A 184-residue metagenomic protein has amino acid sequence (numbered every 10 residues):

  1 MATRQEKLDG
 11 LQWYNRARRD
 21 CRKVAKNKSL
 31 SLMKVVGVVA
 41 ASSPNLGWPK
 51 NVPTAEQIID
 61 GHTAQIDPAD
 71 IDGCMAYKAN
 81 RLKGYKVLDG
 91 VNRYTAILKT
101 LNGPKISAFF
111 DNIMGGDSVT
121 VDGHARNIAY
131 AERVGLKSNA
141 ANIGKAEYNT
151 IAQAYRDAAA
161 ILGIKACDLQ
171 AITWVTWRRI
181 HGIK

Functional and structural regions predicted by a protein language model:
M1-K184: HhH-family (HhH-GPD) DNA N-glycosylase catalytic core used in base-excision repair
